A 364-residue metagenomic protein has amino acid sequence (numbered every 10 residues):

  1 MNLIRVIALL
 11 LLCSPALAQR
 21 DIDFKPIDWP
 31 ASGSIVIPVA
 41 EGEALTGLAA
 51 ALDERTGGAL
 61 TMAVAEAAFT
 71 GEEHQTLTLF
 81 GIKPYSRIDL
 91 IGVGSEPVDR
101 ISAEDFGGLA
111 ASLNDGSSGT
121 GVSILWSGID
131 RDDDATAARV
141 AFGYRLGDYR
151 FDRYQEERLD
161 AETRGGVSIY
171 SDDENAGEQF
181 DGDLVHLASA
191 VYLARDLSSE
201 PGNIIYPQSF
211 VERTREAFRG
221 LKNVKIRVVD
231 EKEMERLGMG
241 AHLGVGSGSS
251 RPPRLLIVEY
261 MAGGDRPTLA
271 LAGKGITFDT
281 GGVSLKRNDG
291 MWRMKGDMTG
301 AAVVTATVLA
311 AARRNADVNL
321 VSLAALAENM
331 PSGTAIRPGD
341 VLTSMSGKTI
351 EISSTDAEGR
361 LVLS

Functional and structural regions predicted by a protein language model:
N2-L9: Sec-dependent signal peptide recognition, specifically the positively charged N-region followed immediately by
I7, L17-K274: N-terminal hydrophobic/helix-forming segments and targeting peptides
C13-P15: N-terminal signal peptide c-region/cleavage motif recognized by signal peptidases
V211-R215, R219-S364: A generic structural signal for tightly packed, nonpolar segments enriched in small/aliphatic residues
